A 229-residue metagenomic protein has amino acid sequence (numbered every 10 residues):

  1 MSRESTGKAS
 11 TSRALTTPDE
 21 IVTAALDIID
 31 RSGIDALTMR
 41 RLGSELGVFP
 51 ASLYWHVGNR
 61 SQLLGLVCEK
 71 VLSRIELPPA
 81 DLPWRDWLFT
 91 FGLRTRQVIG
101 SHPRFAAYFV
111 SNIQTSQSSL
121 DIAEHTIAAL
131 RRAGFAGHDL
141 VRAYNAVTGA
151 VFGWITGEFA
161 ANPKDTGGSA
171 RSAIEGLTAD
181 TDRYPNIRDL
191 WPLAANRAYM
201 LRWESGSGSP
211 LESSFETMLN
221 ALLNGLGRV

Functional and structural regions predicted by a protein language model:
M1-R41, E45-V48, V57-G65: Basic, helix-initiating cap at the start of DNA-binding domains
M1-T16, E76, R188-R202: N-terminal intrinsically disordered/low-complexity leader segments
E20-D27, S32, S61-P78, D86 (+2 more regions): Alpha-helical structural segments
H56-V57, A143: Residues in the recognition helix of alpha-helical DNA-binding motifs
E76-D121, G137-L140, Y144: Hydrophobic alpha-helical connector segments
I122-A146, A150-G176, L226-V229: Hydrophobic alpha-helical bundle segments that form small-molecule/ligand-binding pockets
S169-V229: A structured, mid-to-C-terminal "fold-capping" secondary-structure block
